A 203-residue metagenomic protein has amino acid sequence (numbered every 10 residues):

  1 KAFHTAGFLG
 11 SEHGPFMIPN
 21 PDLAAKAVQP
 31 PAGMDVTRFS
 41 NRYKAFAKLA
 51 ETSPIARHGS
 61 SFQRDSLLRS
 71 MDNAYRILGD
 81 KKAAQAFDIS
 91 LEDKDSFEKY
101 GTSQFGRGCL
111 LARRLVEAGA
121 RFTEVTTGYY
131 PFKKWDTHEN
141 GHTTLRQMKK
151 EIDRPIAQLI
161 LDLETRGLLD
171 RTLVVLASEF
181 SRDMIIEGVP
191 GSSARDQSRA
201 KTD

Functional and structural regions predicted by a protein language model:
K1-D203: Ligand-binding pockets and gating/stacking loops
